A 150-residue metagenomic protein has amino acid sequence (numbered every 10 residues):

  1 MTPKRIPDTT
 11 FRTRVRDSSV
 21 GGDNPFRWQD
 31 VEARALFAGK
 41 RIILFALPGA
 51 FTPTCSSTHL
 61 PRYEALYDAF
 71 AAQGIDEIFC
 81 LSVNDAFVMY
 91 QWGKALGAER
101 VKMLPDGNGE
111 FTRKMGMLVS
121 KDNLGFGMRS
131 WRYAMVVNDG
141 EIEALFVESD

Functional and structural regions predicted by a protein language model:
M1-D150: Chalcogenol-based redox active-site neighborhoods
